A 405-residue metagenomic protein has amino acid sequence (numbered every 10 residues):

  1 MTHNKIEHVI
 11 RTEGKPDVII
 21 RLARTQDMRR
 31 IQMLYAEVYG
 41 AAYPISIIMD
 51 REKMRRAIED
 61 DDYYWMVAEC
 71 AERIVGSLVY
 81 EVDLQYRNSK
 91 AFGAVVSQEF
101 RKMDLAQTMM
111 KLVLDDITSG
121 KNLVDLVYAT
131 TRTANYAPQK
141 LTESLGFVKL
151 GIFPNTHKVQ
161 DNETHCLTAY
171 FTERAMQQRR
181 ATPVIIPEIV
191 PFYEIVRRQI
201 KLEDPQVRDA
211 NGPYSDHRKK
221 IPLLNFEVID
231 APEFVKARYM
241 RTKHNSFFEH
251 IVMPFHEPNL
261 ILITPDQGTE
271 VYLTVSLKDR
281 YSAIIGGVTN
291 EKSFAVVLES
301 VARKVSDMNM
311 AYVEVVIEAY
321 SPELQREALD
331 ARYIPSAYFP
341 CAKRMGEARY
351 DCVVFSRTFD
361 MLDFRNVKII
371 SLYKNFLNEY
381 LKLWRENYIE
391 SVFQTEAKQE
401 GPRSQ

Functional and structural regions predicted by a protein language model:
I6-I48, V67-E69, P187, P191-N245 (+1 more regions): Short amphipathic alpha-helix that is part of the acyltransferase structural core
M28, M33-Q98, K236-S282, G286-T289: A conserved beta-strand-loop-helix scaffold within acyl/acetyltransferase catalytic domains
V96, K102-I117, K140, S144 (+1 more regions): Conserved acetyl-CoA-binding loop-helix of GNAT-fold acetyltransferases
I117-T131, D307-I317: Conserved GNAT acetyl-CoA-binding A-motif
Y128-T130, G146-H165, I334-E347: Conserved catalytic-core motifs of GNAT/GCN5-like acyltransferases
T133-G151, S321-A337: Conserved active-site alpha-helix within GNAT-family acetyltransferase domains
H157-I186, R344-F376: C-terminal "cap" of GNAT-fold acetyltransferases
R180-I285, E291-Y312: Long, charge-rich C-terminal accessory regions
